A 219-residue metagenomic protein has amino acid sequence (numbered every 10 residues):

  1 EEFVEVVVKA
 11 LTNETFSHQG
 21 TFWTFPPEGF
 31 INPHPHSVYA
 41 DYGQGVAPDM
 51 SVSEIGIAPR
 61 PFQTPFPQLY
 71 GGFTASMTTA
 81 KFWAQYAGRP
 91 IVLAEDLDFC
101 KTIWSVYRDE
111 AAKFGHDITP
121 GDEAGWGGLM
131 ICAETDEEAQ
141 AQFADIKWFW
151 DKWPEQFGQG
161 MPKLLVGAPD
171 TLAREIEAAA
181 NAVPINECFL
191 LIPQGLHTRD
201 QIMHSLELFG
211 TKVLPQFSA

Functional and structural regions predicted by a protein language model:
E1-K81, Q85-Y86: Internal, glycine-rich beta/alpha segment that forms the wall or movable "lid" of small-molecule/cofactor binding
V8, I91-R108, A112-A219: C-terminal amphipathic alpha-helical "assembly" element that mediates oligomerization/partner interfaces or acts as
